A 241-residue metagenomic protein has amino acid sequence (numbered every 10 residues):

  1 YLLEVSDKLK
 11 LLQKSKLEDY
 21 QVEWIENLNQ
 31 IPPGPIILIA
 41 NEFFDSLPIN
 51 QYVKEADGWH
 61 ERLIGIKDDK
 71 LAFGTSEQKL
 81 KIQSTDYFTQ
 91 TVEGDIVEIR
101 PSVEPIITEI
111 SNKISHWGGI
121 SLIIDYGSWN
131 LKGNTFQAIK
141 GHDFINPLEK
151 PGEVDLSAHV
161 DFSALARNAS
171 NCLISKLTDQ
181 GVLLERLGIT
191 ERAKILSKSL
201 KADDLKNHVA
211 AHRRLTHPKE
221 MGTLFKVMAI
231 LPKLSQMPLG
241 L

Functional and structural regions predicted by a protein language model:
Y1-L9, Q13, K67-K79, L239-L241: Short secondary-structure boundary segments
Y1-V53, G58: Conserved adenosyl
I37-F88, F136-P147: A mobile, often basic/glycine-rich helix-loop segment that functions as the active-site lid/recognition loop
Q83-L241: Long, Lys/Arg- and hydrophobic-enriched amphipathic alpha-helices
